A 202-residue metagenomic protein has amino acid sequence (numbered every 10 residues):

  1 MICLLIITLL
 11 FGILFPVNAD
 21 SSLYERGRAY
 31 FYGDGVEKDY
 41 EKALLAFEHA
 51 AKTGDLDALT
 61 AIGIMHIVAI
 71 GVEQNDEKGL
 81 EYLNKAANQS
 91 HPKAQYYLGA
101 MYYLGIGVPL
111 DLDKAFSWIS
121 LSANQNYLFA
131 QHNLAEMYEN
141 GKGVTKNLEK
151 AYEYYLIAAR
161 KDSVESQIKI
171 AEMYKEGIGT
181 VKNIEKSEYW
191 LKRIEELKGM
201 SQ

Functional and structural regions predicted by a protein language model:
C3-I13: Bacterial N-terminal signal peptides
L14-E41, L45, E196: N-terminal leader/linker segments that initiate helical-solenoid repeat arrays
D20-L23, L56-A58, P92-A94, L128-A130 (+1 more regions): Helix-start (N-cap) detector for alpha-helical repeat units in TPR-like alpha-solenoids, especially tetratricopeptide
S22-Y32, A46, A61-V68, Y97-L104 (+2 more regions): Hydrophobic face of amphipathic alpha-helices that form TPR/SEL1-like repeat modules and related alpha-solenoid
Y32-D34, K52-D55, V68-I70, N75 (+8 more regions): Short helix-capping/linker turns of helical repeat alpha-solenoids
E37-A46, E73-Y82, P109-W118, T145-Y154 (+1 more regions): Structural signature of tandem alpha-helical TPR/SEL1-like repeats, specifically the intra-repeat loop/turn
H49-A50, K85-A86, L121-S122, I157-A158 (+1 more regions): Canonical positions in the second alpha-helix
I168-Q202: Terminal, low-structured helical/coil segments at or just beyond the last alpha-helical repeat
